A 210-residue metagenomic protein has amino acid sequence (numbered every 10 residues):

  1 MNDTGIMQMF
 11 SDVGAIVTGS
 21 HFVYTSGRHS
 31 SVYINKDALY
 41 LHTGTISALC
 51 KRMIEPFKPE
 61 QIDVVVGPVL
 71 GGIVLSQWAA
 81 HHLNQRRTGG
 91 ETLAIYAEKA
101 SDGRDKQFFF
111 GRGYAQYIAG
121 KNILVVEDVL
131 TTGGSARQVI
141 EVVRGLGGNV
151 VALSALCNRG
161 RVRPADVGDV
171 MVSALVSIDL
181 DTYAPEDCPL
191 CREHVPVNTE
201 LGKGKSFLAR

Functional and structural regions predicted by a protein language model:
M1-Q61, G202-R210: Active-site-facing substrate-recognition patch
D3-M9, I140-R210: PRPP-dependent phosphoribosyltransferase catalytic core
K51, E55, Q77, H81-Q85 (+2 more regions): Short, well-ordered alpha-helices that flank and scaffold nucleotide-derived cofactor binding pockets
Q61-L70: Short glycine-rich phosphate-binding loop at a beta-alpha junction
D63, K121, V151: Conserved acidic residues
Q77-L124, G134: Short, glycine/charge-rich flexible loops or terminal/linker lids adjacent to PRPP-binding catalytic cores
